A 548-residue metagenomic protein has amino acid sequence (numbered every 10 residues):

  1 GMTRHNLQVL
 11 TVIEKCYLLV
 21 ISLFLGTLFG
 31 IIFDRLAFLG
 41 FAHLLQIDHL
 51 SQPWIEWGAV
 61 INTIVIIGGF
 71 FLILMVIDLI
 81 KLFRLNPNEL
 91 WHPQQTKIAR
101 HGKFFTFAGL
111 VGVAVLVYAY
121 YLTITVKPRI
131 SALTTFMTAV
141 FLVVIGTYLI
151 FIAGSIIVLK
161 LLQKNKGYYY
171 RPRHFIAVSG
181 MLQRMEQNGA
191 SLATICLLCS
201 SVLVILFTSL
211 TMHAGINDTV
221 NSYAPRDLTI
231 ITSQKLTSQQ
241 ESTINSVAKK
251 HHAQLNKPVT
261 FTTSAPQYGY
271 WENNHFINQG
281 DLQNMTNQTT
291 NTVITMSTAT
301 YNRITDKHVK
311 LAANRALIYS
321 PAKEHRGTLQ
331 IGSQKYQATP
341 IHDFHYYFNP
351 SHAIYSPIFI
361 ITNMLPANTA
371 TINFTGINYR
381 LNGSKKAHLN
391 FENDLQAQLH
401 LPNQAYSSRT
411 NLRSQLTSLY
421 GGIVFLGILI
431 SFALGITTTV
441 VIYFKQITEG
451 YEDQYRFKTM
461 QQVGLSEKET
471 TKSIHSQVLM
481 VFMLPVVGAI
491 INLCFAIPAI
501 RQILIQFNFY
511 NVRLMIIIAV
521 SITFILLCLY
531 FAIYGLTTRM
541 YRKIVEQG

Functional and structural regions predicted by a protein language model:
E14-L162: Hydrophobic alpha-helical segments
C16-G30, A108, V140-V144, Q187-M212 (+3 more regions): Hydrophobic alpha-helical transmembrane segments of multi-pass inner-membrane transport and secretion
T27-V60, V117-T134, P485-Q547: Short helix-loop junctions at transmembrane helix boundaries
R84-I98, Y451-Y455, R542-G548: Short cytosolic juxtamembrane segments of multi-pass membrane proteins
H101-K103, V115, I150-C199, E452: N-terminal Sec/SRP start-transfer signal
G146-L149, A153-G154, S200-P225: Alpha-helical transmembrane segments
T219-V220, R226-I436: Basic-flanked hydrophobic alpha-helices used for secretion and membrane insertion
